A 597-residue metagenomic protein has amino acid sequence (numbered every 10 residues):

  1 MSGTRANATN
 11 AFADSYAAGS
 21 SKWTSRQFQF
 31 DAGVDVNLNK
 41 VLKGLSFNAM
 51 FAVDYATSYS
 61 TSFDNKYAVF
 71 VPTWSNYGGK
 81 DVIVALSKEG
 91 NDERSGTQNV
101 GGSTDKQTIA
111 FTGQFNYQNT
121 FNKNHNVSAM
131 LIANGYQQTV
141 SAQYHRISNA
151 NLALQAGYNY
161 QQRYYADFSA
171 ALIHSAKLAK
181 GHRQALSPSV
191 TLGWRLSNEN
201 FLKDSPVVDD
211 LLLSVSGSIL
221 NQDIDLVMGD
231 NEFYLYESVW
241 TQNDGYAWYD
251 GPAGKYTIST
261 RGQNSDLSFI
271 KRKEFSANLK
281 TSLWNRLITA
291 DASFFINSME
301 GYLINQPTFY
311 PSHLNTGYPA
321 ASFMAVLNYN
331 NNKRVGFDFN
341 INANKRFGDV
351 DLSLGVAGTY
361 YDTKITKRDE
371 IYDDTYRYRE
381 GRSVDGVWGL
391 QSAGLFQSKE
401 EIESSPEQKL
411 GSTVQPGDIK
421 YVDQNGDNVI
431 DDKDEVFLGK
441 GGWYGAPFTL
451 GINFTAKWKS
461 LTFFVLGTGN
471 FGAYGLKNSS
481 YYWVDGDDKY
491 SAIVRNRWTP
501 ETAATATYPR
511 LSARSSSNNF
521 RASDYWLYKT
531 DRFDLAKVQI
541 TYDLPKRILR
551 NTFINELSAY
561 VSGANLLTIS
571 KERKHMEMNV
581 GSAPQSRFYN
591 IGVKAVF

Functional and structural regions predicted by a protein language model:
M1-D64, T73-V387, A522-F597: Extracellular/periplasmic, surface-exposed regions of secreted and cell-surface proteins
A13, P416, N470-A559, G563: Extracytoplasmic gating/loop element in the C-terminal half of outer-membrane beta-barrel translocons and assembly
G96-G102, Y117, K409-L410, V414 (+2 more regions): Residues embedded in well-ordered regular secondary structure
L172, F294-I296, T468-F471, S480-Y481: A short beta-strand motif that forms part of the nucleic acid-binding face of small beta-barrel RNA-binding folds
A325-Y444, K457-S460, T468-A473, K477-S479: Gram-negative outer-membrane beta-barrel transporters
